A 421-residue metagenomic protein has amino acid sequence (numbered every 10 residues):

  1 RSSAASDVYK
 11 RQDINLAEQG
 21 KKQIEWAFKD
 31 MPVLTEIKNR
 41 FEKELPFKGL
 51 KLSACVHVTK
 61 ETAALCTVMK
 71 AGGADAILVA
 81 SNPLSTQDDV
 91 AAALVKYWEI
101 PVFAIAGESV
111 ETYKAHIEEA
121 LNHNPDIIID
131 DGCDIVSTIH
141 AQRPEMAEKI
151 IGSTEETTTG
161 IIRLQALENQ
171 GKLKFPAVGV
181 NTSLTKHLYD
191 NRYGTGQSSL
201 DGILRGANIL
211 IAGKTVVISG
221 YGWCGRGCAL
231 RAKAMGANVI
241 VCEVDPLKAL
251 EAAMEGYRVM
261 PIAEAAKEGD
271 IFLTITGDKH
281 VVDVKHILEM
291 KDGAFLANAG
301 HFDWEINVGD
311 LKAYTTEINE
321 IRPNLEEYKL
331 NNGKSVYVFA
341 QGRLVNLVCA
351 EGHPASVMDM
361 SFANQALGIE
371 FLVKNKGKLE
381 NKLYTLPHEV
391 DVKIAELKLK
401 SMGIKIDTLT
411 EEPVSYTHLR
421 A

Functional and structural regions predicted by a protein language model:
R1-A5, Y9, H418-A421: Single conserved hydrophobic/aromatic residue that forms the stacking wall/gate of nucleotide- or nucleobase-binding
K10-I37, E44-F47, S81-S85, A91-K214: Glycine/serine-rich phosphate-binding loop and adjoining beta1-alpha1 elements at the start of nucleotide-handling
E18-M31, K51, T59, F175 (+2 more regions): Adenosine-phosphate binding glycine-rich loop
T59, Q197, R205-A265, T274: Glycine-rich phosphate/diphosphate-binding loop of Rossmann-like nucleotide-binding domains
T59-G72: Histidine-anchored nucleotide/phosphate-binding helix
D75-L84, I240-C242: Short internal beta-strands
A147-T158, E289-E327: ADP-ribose/adenylate-binding Rossmann-like module
M260-E305: Rossmann-like NAD(P)-binding element
